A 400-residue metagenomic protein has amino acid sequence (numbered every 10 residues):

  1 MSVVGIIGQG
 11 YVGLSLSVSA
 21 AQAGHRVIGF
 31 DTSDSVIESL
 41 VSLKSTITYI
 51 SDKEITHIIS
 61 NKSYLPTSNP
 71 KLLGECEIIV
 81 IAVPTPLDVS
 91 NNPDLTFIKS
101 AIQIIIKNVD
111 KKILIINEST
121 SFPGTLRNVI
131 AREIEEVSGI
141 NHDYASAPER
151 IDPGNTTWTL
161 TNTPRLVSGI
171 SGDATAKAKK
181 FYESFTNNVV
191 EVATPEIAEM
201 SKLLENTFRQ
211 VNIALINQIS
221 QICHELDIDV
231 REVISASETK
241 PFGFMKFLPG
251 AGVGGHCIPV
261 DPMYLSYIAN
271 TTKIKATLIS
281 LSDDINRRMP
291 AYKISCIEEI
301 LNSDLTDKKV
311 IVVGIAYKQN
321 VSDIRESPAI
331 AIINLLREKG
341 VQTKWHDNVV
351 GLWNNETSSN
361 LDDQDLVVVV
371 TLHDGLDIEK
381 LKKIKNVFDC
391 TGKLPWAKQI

Functional and structural regions predicted by a protein language model:
M1-I400: Structural/interface elements that position substrates and couple domains in central-metabolism enzymes
